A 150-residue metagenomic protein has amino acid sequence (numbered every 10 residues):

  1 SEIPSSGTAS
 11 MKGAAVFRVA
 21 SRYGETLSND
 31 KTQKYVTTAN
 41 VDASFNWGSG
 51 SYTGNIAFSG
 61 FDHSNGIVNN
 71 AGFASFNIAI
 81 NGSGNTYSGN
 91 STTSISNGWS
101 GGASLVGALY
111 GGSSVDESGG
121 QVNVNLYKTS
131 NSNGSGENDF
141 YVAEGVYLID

Functional and structural regions predicted by a protein language model:
S1-D150: Mature soluble binding/inhibitory domains
